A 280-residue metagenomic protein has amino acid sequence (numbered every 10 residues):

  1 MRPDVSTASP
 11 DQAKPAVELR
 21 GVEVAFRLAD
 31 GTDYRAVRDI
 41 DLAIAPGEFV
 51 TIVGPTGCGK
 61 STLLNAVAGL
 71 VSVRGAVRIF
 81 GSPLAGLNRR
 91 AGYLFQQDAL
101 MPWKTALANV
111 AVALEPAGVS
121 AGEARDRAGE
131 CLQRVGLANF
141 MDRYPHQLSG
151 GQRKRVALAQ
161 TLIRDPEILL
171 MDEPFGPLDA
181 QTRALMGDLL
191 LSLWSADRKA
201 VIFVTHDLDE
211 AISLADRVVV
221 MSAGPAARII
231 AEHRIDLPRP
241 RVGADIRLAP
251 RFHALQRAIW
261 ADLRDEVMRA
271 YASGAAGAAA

Functional and structural regions predicted by a protein language model:
V53-P55: The feature captures the beta-strand-to-loop junction immediately N-terminal to the Walker
A68: Helix-to-loop junction immediately C-terminal to a conserved catalytic motif
G75-G86, R127: Conserved ABC transporter NBD signature motif
E115, G122-F140, S192: Conserved ABC ATPase "signature" region
R143-H146, R164: Conserved signature/switch motifs of ABC ATPase nucleotide-binding domains
L158: Hydrophobic anchor residue at the start of the ABC signature
L169-D172: Catalytic Walker B motif of ABC-type/P-loop ATPase nucleotide-binding domains
